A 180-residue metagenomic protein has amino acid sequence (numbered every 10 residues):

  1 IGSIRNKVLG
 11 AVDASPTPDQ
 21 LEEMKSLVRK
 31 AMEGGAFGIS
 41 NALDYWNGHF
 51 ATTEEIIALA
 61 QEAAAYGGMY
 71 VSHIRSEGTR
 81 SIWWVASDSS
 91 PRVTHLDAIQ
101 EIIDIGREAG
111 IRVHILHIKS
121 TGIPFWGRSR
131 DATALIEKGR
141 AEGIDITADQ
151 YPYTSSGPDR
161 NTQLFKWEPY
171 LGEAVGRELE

Functional and structural regions predicted by a protein language model:
I1-E108: Hydrophobic, small-residue-rich alpha-helical packing segments that form membrane-like cores
G2-I4, L9-D19, E23-L27, R107-V113 (+1 more regions): Polyanionic/metal-chelating signatures
